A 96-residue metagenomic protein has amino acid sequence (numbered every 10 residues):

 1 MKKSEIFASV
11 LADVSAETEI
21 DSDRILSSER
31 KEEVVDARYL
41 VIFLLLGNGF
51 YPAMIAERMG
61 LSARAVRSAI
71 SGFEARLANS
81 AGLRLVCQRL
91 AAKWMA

Functional and structural regions predicted by a protein language model:
A12, A53: Residues within the helices of the helix-turn-helix
A16-R38: Short, Lys/Arg-enriched anionic-surface-contact patches
V34-F50: Short, amphipathic alpha-helical "recognition" segments used to contact nucleic acids or chromatin
L46, I70, E74-L77: DNA major-groove recognition helix of helix-turn-helix
M54-R58: Short alpha-helical "recognition helix" segments of helix-turn-helix
A65-R67: Helix-turn-helix DNA-binding helix
R76-A96: Short Lys/Arg-enriched helix C-cap and helix-to-coil transition segments that create basic nucleic-acid-contact patches
